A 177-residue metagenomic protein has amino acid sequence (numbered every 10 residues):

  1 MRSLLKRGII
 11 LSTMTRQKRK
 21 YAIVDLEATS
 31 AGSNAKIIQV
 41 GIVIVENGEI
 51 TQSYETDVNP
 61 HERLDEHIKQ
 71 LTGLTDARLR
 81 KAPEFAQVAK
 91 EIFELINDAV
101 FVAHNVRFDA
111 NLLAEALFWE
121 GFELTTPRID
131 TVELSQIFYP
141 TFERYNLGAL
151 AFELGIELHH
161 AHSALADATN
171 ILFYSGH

Functional and structural regions predicted by a protein language model:
R2-T126, P140-H162: Conserved non-catalytic scaffold segment of RNase H-like nuclease domains
F85, E133, D167-A168: Short secondary-structure capping/turn micro-motifs that flank functional sites
V88, Q136, N170-I171: Short Asp/Glu-rich motifs
T126-S135: A short, structured active-site edge motif that brings together acidic residues
S163-G176: Acidic, divalent-metal-coordinating active-site segment for phosphoryl/phosphodiester hydrolysis, typified by short
